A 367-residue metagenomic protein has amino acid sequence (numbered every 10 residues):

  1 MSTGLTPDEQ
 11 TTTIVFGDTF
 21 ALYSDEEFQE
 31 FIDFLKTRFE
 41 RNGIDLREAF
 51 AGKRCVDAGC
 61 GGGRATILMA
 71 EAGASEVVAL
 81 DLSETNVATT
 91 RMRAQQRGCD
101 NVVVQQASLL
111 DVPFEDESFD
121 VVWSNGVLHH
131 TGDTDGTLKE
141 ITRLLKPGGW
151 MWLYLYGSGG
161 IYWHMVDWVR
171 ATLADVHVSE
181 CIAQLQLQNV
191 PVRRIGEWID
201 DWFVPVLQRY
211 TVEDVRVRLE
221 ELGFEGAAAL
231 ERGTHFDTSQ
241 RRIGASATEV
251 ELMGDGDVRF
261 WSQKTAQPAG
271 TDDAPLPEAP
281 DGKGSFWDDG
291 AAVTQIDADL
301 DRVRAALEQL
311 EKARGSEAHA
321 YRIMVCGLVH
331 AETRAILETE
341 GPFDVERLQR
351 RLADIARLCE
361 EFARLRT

Functional and structural regions predicted by a protein language model:
E30-A51: Conserved alpha-helix/loop element of class I SAM-dependent methyltransferases that forms part of the SAM/SAH-binding
K53-G59: Conserved class I S-adenosyl-L-methionine
V56, R64-D111: Class I SAM-dependent methyltransferase SAM/SAH-binding core
L110-V121: A short acidic, Gly/Pro-enriched loop at the edge of an enzyme's catalytic core that lines a small-molecule cofactor
D135-P147: A short glycine-rich, Lys/Arg-flanked "PGG" loop and its adjoining helix->strand segment in the class I
W150-A183: Conserved class I S-adenosyl-L-methionine
W198-E213: Acceptor-substrate binding/catalytic loop of class I
D214, R218-Q309, G315-S316, A320 (+2 more regions): C-terminal lobe and adjacent flexible extensions of AdoMet/dcAdoMet transferase-like proteins
